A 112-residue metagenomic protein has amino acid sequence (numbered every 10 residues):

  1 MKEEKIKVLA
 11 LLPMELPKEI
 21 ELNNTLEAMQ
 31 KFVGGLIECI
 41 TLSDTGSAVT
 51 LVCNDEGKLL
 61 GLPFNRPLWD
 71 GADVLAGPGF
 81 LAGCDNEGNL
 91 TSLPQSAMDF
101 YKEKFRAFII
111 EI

Functional and structural regions predicted by a protein language model:
M1-I112: Domain-length accessory/inserted modules outside core catalytic folds
